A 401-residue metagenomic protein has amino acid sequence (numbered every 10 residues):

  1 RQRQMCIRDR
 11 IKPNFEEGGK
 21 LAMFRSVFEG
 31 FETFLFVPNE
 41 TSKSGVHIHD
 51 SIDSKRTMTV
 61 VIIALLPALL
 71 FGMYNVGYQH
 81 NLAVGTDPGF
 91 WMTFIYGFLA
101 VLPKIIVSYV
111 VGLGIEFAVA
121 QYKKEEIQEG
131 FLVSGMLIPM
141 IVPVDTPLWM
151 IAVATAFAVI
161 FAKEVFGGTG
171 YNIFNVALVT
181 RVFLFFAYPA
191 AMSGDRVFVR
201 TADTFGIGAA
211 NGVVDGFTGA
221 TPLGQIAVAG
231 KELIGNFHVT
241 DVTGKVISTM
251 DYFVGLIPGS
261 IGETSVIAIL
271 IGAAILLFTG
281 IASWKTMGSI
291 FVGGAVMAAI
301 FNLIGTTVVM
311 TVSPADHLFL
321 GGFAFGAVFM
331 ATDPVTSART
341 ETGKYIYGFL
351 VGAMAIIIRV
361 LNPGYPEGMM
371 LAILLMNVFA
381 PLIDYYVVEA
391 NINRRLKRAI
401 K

Functional and structural regions predicted by a protein language model:
Q2-I7: Short, small-residue-biased leader/transition segments that mark boundaries at the very start of proteins
E17-G18, P38-T57, F90-I95, T249-M250 (+1 more regions): Cytosolic juxtamembrane amphipathic/interface segments immediately preceding and feeding into a transmembrane helix
S42-I48, G112-K123, I160-G170, I271-G280 (+1 more regions): C-terminal ends of transmembrane helices
P67-S134: Membrane helical hairpin/interfacial module
F94-S108, D145-V153, Y252, L256-V266 (+1 more regions): Structural signature of hydrophobic alpha-helical transmembrane segments
E129-F205: A generic, well-ordered mixed alpha/beta core segment in the N-terminal half of proteins
G170-I269: Long hydrophobic alpha-helical segments that form multi-pass transmembrane helix bundles in integral membrane proteins
I173-L178, P314-G322, K344, G364-M376: Loop-to-transmembrane alpha-helix initiation sites
